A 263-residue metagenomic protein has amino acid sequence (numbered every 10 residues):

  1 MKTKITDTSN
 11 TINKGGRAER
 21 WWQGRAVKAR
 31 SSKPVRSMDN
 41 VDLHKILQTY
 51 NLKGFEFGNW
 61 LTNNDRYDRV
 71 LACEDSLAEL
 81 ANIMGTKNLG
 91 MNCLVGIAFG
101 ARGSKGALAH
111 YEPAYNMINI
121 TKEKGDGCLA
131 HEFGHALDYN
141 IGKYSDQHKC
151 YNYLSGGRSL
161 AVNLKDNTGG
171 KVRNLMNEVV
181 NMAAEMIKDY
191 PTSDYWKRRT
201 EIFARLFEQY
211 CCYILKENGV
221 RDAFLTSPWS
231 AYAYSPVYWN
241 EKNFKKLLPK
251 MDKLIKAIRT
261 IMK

Functional and structural regions predicted by a protein language model:
K2-L71, N82-K263: Active-site-flanking segments in enzyme catalytic domains
